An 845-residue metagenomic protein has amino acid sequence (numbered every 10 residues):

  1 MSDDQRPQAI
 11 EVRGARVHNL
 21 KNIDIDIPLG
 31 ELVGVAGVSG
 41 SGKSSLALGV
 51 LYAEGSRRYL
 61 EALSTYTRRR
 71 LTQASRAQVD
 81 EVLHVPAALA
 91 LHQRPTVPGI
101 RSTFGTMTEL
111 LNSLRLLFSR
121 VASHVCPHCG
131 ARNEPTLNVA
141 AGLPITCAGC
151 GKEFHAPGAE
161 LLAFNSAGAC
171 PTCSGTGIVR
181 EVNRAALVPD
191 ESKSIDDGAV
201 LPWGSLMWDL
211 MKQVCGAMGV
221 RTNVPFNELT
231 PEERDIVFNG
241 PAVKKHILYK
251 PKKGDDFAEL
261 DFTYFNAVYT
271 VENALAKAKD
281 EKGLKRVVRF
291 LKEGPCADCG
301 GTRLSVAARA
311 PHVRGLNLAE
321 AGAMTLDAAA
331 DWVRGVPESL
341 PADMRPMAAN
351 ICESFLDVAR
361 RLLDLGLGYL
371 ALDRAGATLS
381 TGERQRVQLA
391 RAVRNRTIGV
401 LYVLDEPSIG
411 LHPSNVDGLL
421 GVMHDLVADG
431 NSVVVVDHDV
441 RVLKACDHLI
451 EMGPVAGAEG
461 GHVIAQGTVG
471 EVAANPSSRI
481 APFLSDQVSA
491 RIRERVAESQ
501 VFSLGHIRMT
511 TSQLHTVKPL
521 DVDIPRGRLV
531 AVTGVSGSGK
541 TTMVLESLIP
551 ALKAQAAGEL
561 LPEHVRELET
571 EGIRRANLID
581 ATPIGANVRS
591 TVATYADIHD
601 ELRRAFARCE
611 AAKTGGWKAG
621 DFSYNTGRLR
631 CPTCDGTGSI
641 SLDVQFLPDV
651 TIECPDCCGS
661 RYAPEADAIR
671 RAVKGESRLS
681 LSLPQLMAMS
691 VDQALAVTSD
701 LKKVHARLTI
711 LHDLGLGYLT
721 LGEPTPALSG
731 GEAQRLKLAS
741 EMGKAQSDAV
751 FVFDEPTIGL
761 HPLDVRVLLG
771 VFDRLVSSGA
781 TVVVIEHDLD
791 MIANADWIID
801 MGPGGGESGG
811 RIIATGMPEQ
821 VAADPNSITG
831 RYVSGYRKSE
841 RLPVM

Functional and structural regions predicted by a protein language model:
M1-M845: Conserved phosphate-binding elements of NTP-dependent enzyme cores
